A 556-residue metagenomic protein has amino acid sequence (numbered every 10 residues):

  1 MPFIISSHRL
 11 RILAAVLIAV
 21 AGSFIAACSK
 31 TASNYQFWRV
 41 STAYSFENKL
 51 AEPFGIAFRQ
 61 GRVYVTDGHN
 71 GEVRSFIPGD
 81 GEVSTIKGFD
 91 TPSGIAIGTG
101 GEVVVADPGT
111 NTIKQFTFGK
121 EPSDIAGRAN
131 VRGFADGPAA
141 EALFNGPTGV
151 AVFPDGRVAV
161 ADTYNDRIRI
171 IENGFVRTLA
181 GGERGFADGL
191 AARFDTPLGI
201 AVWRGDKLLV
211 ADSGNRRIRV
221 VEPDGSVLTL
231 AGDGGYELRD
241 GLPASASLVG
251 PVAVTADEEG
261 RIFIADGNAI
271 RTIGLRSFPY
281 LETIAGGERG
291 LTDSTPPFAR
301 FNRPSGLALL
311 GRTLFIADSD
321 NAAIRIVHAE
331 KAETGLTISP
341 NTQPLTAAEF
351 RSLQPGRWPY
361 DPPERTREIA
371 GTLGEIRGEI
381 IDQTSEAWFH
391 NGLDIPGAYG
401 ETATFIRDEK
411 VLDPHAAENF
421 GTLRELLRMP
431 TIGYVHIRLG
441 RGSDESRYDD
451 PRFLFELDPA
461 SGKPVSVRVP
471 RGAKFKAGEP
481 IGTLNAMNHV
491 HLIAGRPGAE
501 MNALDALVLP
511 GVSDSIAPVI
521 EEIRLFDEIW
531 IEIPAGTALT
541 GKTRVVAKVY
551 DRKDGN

Functional and structural regions predicted by a protein language model:
N34-F54, H69, G79-G94, G109 (+5 more regions): Gly/Pro-rich loop segments of beta-rich domains
F58-G61, I97-G100, V152-D155, V202-G205 (+2 more regions): Residue-level detector of Asp-centered blade-edge/turn motifs that repeat once per structural unit in beta-propeller
R62-V63, E102, R157, K207 (+4 more regions): Generic structural signal for coil-to-beta-strand starts
V65-H69, V105-G109, V160-Y164, V210-G214 (+2 more regions): Conserved beta-strand positions in repeat-built beta-propeller and related beta-rich domains
E72-S75, N111-Q115, D166-I170, F175 (+4 more regions): A short loop-to-beta-strand structural motif that recurs across blades of beta-propeller domains
R303-I338: Blade-level signature of beta-propeller repeat domains, shared across WD40, Kelch, NHL, RCC1 and BNR/Asp-box propellers
G335-G433, R441-E445, R468-R471, K476-H491 (+1 more regions): Surface-exposed, glycine-biased beta-strand/turn segments
